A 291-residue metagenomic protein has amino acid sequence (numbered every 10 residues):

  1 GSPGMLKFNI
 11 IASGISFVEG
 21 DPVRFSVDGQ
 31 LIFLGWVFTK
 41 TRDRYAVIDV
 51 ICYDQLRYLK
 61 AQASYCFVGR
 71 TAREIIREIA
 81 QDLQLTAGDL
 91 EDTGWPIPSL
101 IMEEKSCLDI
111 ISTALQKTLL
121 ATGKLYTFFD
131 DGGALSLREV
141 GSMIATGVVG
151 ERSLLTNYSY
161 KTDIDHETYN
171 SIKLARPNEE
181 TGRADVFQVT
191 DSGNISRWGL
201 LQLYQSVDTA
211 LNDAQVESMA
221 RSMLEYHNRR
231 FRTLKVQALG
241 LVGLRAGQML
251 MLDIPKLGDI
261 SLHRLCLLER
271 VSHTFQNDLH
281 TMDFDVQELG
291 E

Functional and structural regions predicted by a protein language model:
G1-L59, V149-K161, T233: Assembly/oligomerization scaffold segments
N9, R24-S26, F38, I51-Y53 (+5 more regions): Residues in well-ordered beta-strands of folded domains
N9-R42, T71-D82, S112, L239-L265 (+1 more regions): Short, acidic/charged, Gly/Pro-enriched secondary-structure junctions
A12, D54-L56, D89, N178 (+1 more regions): Non-catalytic surface loops within mature trypsin-like serine protease
G14-I15, S112, Q116, G123-N277 (+1 more regions): Acidic, small/polar-enriched beta strand-loop surface segments
L31-W36, D49, S64, V186 (+3 more regions): Well-ordered beta-strand positions in beta-sheet-rich domains
R44-D163: Charged- and aromatic-enriched interaction segments used to assemble and dock large macromolecular complexes
V68, D283-E291: Glycine- and charge-enriched low-complexity intrinsically disordered segments
